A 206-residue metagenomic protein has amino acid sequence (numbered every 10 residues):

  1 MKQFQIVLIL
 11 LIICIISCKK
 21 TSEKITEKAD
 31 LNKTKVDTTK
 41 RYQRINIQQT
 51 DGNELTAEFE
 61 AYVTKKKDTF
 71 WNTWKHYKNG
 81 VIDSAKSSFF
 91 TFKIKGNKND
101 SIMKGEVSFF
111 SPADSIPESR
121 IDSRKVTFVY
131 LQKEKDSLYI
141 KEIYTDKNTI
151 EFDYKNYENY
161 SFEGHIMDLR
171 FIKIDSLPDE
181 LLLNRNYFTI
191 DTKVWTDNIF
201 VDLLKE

Functional and structural regions predicted by a protein language model:
M1-K28: Bacterial Sec-dependent N-terminal signal peptides
T21-Y77, V81-I94, I116-P117: Periodic aromatic/glycine/histidine/acidic cluster detector with a strong bias toward beta-strand repeat architectures
K95-E118: Contiguous beta-strand segments within globular domains
D100-I102, I150-G164, I172-I174: Short tyrosine-centred short linear motifs in exposed loops/low-complexity segments
P112-Y139, Y160, R170: Extended low-complexity, serine/threonine- and proline-enriched intrinsically disordered segments
Y139-F152: A beta-strand/beta-hairpin structural motif
R170-E206: Short beta-strand elements
